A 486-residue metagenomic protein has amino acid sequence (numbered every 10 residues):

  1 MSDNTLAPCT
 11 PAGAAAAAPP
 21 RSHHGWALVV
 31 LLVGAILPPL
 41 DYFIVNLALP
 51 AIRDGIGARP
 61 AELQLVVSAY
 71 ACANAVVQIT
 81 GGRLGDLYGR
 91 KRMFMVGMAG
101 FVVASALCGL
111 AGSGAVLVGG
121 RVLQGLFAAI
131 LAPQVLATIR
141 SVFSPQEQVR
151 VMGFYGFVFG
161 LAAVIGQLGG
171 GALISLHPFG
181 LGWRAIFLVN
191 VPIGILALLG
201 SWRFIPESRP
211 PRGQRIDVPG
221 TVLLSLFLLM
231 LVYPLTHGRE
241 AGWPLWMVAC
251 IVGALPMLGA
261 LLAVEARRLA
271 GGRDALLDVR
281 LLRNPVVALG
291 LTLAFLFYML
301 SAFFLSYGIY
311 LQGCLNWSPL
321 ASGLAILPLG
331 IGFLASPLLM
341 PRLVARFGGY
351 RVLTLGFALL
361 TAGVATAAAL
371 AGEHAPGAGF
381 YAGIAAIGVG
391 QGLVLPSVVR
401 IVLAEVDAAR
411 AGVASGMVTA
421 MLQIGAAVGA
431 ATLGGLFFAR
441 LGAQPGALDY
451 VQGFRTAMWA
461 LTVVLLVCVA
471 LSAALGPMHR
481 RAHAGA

Functional and structural regions predicted by a protein language model:
S2-L199, A365-A368, G388: Transmembrane-helix bundle of Major Facilitator Superfamily
G25-L40, V45-L47, M257, G272-Q444 (+1 more regions): 12-transmembrane solute porter fold
A51, T138, A172, F204 (+4 more regions): A residue-level signal for alpha-helical anchor/packing sites in multi-pass solute transporters
I52-R53, L84-G85, A172-P178, L235 (+4 more regions): Interfacial helix-cap and linker-helix signal at transmembrane-aqueous boundaries of multi-pass secondary transporters
G57, L87, L110-A111, V142-P145 (+8 more regions): Helix-loop interface residues and adjacent transmembrane-helix termini in multi-pass membrane transporters, primarily
L63-Q64, M93, V151, A185-V189 (+5 more regions): Alpha-helical transmembrane segments of multi-pass secondary-active solute transporters
T80, V103-A111, L176-H177, G200-P206 (+8 more regions): Helix-loop junctions at the membrane-solvent interface of multi-pass transporters, primarily the C-terminal
L176-T292, W317, A325, L461-T462: Hydrophobic transmembrane-helix bundles of small-molecule transporters
